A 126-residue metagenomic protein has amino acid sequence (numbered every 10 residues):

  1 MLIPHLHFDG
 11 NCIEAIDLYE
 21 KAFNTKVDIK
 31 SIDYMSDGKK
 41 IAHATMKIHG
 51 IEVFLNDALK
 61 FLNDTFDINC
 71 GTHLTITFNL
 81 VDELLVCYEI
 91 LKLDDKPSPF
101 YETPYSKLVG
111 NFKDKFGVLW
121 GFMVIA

Functional and structural regions predicted by a protein language model:
M1-D33, K40-P99, F112-A126: Glyoxalase I/VOC metalloenzyme domain signal
D33-Y34, Y105: Conserved beta-strand edge residues that scaffold enzyme active sites
K40, P104-K107: Short, small/polar residue-rich loop motifs at catalytic or cofactor-binding pockets
